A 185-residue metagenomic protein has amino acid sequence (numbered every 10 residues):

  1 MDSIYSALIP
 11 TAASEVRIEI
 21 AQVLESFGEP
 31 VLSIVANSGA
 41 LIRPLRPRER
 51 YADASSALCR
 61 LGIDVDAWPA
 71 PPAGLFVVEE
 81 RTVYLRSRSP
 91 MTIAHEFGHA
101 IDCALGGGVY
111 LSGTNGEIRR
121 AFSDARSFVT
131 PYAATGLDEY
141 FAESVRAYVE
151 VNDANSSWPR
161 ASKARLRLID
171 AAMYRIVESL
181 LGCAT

Functional and structural regions predicted by a protein language model:
D2-E15, I34-T185: Active-site-flanking segments in enzyme catalytic domains
A13, R17-I20, L24-S33: Residues that cap or delimit alpha-helices
